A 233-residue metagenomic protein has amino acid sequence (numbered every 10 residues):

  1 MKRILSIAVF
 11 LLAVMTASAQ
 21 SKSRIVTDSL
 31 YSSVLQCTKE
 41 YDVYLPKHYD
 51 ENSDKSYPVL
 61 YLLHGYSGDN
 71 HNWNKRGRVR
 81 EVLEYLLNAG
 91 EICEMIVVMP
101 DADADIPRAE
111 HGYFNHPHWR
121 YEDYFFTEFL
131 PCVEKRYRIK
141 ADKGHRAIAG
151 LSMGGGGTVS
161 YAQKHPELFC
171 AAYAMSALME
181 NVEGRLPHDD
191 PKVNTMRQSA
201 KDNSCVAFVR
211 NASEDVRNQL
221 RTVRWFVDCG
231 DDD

Functional and structural regions predicted by a protein language model:
K2-F10: Sec-dependent signal peptide recognition, specifically the positively charged N-region followed immediately by
V9-S18: Hydrophobic h-region of N-terminal signal peptides that target proteins for export in Gram-negative bacteria
Q20-D233: Non-catalytic cap/lid and distal C-terminal segments of serine-dependent acyl enzymes
